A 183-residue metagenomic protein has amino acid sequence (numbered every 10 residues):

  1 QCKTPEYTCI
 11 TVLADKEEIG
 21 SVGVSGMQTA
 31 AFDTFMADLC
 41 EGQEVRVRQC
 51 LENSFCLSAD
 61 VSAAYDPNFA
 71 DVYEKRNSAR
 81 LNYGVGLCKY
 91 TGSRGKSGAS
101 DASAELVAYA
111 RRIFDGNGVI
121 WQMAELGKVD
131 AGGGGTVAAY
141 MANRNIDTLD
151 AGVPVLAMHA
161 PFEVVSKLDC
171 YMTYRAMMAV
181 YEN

Functional and structural regions predicted by a protein language model:
Q1-G86, G132-G133: Acidic/histidine-rich catalytic neighborhood of metal-dependent amide-processing enzymes
C2-I10, V153-N183: His/Asp/Glu-rich mid-to-C-terminal helical/loop segments that flank catalytic regions of hydrolases
K3-T4, A37, E41, R111-I120 (+2 more regions): Generic secondary-structure signature for well-ordered alpha-helical cores
D15, T29, G42, S103 (+2 more regions): Alpha-helix initiation/capping motif
M27, M36, M123, M141 (+3 more regions): Detector for methionine-enriched segments
M27-T34, D101-Y109, G132-G135, L168-R175: Conserved active-site and cofactor/substrate-binding residues in soluble primary-metabolism enzymes
M36, G135-A139, I146, V165-S166 (+2 more regions): Short alpha-helical interface elements
D66-F69, Y73-F162: Active-site-adjacent substrate-binding region of metalloamidase/peptidase-like peptide-processing proteins
